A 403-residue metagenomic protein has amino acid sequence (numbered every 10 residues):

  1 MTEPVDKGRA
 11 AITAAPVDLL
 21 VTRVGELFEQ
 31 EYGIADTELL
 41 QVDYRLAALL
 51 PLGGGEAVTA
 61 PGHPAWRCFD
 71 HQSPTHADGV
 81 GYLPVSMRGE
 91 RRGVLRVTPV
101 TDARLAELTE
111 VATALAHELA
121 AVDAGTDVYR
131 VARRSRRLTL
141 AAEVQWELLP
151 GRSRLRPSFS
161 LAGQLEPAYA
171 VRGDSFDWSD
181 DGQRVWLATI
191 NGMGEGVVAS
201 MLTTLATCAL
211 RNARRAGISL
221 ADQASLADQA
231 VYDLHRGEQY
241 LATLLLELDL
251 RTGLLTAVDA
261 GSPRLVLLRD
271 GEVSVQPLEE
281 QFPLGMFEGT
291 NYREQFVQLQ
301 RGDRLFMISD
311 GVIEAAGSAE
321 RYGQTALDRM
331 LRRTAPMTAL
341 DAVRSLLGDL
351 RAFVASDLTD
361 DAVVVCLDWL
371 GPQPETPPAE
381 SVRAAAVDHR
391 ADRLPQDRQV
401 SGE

Functional and structural regions predicted by a protein language model:
M1-G54, G237: Helix-loop-beta substructure at the N-terminus of cytosolic sensory domains that couple signal/ligand detection
G8-R9, A14-E29, A141-A142, W146 (+3 more regions): Short amphipathic alpha-helical segments
V42, P51-G54, V58-T59, Y129-Q300 (+3 more regions): … and, occasionally, acidic/histidine-rich disordered N-termini of signaling adaptors
L52-T75: Acidic/proline- and glycine-rich, intrinsically disordered low-complexity segments that serve as regulatory linkers
T75-M87: A short, aliphatic-rich beta-strand micro-motif
P84-G89, V100-D102, L248: Sensor-regulatory modules in signal-transduction proteins
G93-A112, E314-A316, F353-D357: Regulatory loop-to-helix N-cap segments in sensory/regulatory domains that couple ligand/signal detection
T101-A120, L205-C208, R301: Amphipathic alpha-helical "output/dimerization" segments
